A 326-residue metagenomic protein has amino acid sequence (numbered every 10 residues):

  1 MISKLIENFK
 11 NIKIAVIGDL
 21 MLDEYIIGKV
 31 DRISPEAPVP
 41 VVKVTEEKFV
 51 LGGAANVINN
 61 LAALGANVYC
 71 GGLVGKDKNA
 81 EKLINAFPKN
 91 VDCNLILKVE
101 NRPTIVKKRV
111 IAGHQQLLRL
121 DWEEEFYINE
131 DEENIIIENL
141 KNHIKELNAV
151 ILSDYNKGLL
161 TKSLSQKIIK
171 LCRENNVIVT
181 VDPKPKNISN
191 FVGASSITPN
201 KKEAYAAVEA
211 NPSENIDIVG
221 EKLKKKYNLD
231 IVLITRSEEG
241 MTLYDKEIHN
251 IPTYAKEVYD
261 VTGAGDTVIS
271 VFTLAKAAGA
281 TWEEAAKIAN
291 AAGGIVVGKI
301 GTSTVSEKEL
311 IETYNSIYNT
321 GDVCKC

Functional and structural regions predicted by a protein language model:
M1-D31: Positively charged, low-complexity intrinsically disordered leader regions
I2-L5, P35, V39-I105, T313: Substrate-binding N-lobe of the ribokinase-like
A15-I17, R119, N148-I151, T180 (+2 more regions): Structural motif
L20, Y155, T267: Active-site metal-binding loops of divalent metal-dependent hydrolases
L95-R102, R109-I144: Conserved phosphate-binding/catalytic loop of the ribokinase/pfkB sugar-kinase fold
E146-L159: Short acidic, glycine-rich surface-loop motifs adjacent to enzyme active sites
K162-H249: Conserved phosphate/ATP/ADP-binding segment of small-molecule kinases
D230-I231, Y254-I317: Conserved post-catalytic alpha-helical subdomain immediately downstream of the catalytic base and nucleotide-binding
